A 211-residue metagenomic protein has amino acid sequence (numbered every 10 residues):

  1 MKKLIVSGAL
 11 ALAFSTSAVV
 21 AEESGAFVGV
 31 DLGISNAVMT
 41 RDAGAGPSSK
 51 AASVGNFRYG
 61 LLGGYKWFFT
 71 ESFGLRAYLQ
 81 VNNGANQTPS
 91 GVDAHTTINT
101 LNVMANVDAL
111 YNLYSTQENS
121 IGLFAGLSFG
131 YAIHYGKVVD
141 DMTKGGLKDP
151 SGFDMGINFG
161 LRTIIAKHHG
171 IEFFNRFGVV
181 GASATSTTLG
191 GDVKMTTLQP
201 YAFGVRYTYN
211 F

Functional and structural regions predicted by a protein language model:
M1-E23: Cleavable N-terminal export/targeting peptides
K2-L4, A26, S53, N119 (+2 more regions): Hydrophobic alpha-helical transmembrane segments of integral membrane proteins, especially multi-pass transporters
A21-N36: Transmembrane beta-strand segments of Gram-negative outer membrane beta-barrel proteins
E23, M39-A43, Q80-T88, L147-F211: Predominantly the C-terminal beta-signal and adjacent terminal strand-loop region of outer-membrane beta-barrel
I34-N36, G55-V138, Y201-F211: Gram-negative (and chloroplast) outer-membrane scaffold detector with strong preference for beta-barrel transmembrane
I34-S48: N-terminal targeting signals for Sec/Tat export/insertion, comprising classic cleavable signal peptides
P47-G55, A94-L101, M142-F153, D192-Q199: Replace "Gram-negative outer membrane beta-barrel proteins" with "bacterial and organellar outer membrane beta-barrel
N119, L123-R162, F173: Conserved binding-pocket/active-site segment within a compact domain
